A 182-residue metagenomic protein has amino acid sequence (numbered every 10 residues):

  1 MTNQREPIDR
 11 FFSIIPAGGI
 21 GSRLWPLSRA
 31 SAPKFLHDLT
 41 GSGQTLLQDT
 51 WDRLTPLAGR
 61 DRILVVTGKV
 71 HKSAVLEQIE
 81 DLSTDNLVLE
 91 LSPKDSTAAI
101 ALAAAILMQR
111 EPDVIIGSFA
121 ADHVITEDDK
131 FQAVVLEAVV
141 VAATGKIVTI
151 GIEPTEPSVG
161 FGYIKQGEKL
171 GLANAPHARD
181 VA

Functional and structural regions predicted by a protein language model:
M1-P16, R23-A30, F35, T40-A120 (+2 more regions): Conserved N-terminal catalytic core of the sugar/cofactor nucleotidyltransferase
G18, V124, E153-T155: Anionic group-transfer/hydrolysis microenvironments
G21-L24, K165: Short, flexible micro-motifs
D128-A182: Conserved core of the sugar-phosphate nucleotidyltransferase
